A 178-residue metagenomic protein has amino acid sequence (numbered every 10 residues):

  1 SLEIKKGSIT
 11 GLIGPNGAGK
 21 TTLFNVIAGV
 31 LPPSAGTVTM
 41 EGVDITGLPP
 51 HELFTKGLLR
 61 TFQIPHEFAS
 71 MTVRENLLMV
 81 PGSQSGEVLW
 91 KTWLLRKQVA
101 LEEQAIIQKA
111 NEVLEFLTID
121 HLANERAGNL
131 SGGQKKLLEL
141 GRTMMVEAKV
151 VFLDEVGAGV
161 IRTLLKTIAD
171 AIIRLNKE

Functional and structural regions predicted by a protein language model:
I13-P15: The feature captures the beta-strand-to-loop junction immediately N-terminal to the Walker
A28: Helix-to-loop junction immediately C-terminal to a conserved catalytic motif
G36-V43, T55-K56: Conserved ABC transporter NBD signature motif
W90-L122, K149, D170-I173: Conserved ABC ATPase "signature" region
R126-L130: Conserved ABC ATPase signature
V151-D154: Catalytic Walker B motif of ABC-type/P-loop ATPase nucleotide-binding domains
L165-E178: Helical segment within the ABC ATPase nucleotide-binding domain
